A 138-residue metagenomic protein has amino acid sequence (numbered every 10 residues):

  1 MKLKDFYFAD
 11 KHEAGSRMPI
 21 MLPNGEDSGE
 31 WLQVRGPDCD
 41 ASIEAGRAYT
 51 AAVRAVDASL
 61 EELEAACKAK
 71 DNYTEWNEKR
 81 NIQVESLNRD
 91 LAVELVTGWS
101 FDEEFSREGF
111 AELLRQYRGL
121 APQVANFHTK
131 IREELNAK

Functional and structural regions predicted by a protein language model:
M1-E61, E134-K138: Short, charged/polar N-terminal "headpieces" of proteins
W31, N72-E78, G109-L113: Charged, low-complexity surface segments at secondary-structure and domain boundaries
A51-G98: Negatively charged, Asp/Glu-rich surface segments that serve as flexible interaction/assembly modules
D90-K138: C-terminal charged interaction modules
